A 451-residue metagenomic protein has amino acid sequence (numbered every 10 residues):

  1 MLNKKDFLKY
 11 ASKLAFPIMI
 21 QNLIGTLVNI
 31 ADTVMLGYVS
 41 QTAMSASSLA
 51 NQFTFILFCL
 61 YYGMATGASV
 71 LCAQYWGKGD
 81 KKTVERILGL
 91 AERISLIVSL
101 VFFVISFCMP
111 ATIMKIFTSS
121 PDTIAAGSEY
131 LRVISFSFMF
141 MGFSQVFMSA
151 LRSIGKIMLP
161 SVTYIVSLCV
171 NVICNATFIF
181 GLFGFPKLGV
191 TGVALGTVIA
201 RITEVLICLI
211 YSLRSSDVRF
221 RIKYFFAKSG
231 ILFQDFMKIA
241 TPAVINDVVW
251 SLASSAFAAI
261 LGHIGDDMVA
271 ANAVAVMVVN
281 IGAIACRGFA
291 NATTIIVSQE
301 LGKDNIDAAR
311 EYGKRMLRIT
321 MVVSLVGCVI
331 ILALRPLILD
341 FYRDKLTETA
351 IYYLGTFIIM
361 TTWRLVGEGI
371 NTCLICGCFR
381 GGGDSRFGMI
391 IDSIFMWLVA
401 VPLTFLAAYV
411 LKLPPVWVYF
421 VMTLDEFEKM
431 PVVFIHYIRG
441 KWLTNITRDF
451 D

Functional and structural regions predicted by a protein language model:
M1-A15, C72-S137, F185-T241, V297-R364 (+1 more regions): Short alpha-helical transmembrane segments in multi-pass integral membrane proteins
K13-D32, V133, S144, S167 (+5 more regions): Transmembrane helical elements of multi-pass membrane transporters/channels
I18, N22, T33-V34, V70 (+16 more regions): Transmembrane alpha-helix boundary and packing residues in multipass membrane permease domains and related
M19, L23, L27, A31 (+18 more regions): Generic alpha-helical transmembrane segments of integral inner-membrane proteins, especially permease/transport modules
L23, L27-S45, M114-P121, T177-L188 (+5 more regions): Helix-terminus/linker motif at the lipid-water interface of multi-pass membrane proteins
L36-F55, I87, P121-A126, V190-G192 (+5 more regions): Interfacial/gating helices of multi-pass transporter permease domains
M44-F107, M141-P160, A258, A271-R335 (+1 more regions): Small-residue-rich hydrophobic transmembrane alpha-helices
A65, I134-S153, P160-L168, V193-C208 (+5 more regions): Short runs within selected transmembrane alpha-helices of multi-pass transporters and secretion channels
